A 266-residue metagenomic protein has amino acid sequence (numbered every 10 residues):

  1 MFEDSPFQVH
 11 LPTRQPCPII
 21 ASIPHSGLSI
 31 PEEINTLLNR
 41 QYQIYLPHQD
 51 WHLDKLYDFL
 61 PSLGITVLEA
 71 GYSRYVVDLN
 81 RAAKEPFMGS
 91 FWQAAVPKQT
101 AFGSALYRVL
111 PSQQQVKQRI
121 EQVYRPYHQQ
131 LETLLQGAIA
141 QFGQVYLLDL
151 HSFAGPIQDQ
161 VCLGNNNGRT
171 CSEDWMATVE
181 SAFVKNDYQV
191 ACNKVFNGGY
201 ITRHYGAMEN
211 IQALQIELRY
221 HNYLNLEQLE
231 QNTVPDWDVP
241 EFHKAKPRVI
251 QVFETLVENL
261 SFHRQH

Functional and structural regions predicted by a protein language model:
M1-L147, S152-H266: N-terminal catalytic or cofactor-binding beta/alpha core of small enzyme domains
